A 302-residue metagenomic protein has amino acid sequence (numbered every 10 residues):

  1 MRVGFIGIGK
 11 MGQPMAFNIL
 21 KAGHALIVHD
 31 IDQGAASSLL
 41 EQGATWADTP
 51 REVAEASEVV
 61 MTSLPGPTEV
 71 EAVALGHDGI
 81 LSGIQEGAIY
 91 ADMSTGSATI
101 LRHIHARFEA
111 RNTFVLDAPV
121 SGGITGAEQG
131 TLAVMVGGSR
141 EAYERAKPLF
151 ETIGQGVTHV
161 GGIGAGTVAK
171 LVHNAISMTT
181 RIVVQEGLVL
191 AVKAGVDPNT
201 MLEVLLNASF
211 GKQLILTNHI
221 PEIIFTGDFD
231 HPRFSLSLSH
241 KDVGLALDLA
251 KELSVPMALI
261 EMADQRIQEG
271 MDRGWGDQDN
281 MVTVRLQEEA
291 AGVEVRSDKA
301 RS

Functional and structural regions predicted by a protein language model:
M1-S63, A88, M93-S94, I124 (+2 more regions): NAD(P)+-binding Rossmann beta1-loop-alpha1 motif at the extreme N-terminus of oxidoreductases
I8, T95-A175: Rossmann-fold dinucleotide-binding core
L26, W46, F114-L116, V157 (+2 more regions): Hydrophobic beta-strand scaffold residues
P50-V115: Rossmann-fold NAD(P) dinucleotide-binding segment
A165-A291: Helical "substrate-binding/catalytic lid" subdomain of Rossmann-like NAD(P)-dependent dehydrogenases/reductases
